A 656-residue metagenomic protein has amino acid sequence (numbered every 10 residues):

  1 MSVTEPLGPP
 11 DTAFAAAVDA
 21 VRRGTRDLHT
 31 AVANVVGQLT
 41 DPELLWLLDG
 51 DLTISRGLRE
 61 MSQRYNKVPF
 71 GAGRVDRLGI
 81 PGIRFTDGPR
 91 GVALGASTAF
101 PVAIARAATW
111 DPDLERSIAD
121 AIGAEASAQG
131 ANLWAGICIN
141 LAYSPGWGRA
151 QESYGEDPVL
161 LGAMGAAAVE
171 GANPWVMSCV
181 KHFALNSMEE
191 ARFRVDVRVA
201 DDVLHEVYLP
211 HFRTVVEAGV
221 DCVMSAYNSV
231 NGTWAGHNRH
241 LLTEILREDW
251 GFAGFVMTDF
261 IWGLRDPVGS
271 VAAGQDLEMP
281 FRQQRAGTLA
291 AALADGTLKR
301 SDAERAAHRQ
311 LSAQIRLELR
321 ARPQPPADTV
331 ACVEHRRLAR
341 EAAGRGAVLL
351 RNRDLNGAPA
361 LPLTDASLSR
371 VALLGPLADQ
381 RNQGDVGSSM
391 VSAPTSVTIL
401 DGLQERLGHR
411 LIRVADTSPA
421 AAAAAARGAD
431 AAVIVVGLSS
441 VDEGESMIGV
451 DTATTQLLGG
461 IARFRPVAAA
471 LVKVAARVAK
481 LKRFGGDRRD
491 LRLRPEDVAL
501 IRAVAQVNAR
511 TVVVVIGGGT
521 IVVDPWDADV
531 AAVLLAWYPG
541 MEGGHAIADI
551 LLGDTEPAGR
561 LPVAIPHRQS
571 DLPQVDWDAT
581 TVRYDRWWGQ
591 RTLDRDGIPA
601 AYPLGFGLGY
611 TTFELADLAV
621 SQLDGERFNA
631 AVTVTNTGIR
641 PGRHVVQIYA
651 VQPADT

Functional and structural regions predicted by a protein language model:
M1-T656: Glycoside hydrolase catalytic-domain context in secreted enzymes
